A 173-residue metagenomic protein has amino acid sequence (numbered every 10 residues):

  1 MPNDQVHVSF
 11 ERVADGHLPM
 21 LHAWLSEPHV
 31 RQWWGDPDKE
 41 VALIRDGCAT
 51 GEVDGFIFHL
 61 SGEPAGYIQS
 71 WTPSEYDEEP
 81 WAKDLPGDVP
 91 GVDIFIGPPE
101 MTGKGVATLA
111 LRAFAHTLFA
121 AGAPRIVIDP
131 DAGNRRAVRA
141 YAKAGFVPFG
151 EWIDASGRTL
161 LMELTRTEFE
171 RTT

Functional and structural regions predicted by a protein language model:
M1-G16, T167-T173: Conserved N-terminal entry element of GNAT/NAT acetyltransferase domains
A23-P37: Helix-loop element at the rim of GNAT/NAT acetyltransferase active sites that forms part of the acceptor-substrate
I44-M101, T117, R166-T167: Acetyl-CoA-dependent GNAT
Q69, E75, D129, V147-L161: Conserved catalytic-core motifs of GNAT/GCN5-like acyltransferases
G97, G103-T117, R139-K143: Conserved acetyl-CoA-binding loop-helix of GNAT-fold acetyltransferases
A107, L111, N134-A137, I153-L160: Short glycine/proline-centered loop/turn elements that form peptide/ligand docking sites
L118-P130: Conserved GNAT acetyl-CoA-binding A-motif
